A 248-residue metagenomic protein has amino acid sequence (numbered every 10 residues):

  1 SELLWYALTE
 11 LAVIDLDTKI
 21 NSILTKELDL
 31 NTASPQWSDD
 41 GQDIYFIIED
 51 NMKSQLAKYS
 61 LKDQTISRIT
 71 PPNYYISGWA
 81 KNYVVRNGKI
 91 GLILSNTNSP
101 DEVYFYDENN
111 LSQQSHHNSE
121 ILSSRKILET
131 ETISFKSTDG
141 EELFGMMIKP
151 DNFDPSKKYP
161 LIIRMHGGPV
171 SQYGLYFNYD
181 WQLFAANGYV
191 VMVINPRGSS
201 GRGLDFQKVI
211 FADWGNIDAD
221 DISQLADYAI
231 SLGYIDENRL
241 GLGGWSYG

Functional and structural regions predicted by a protein language model:
S1-A12, I23-T32, I47-A57, Y74-S77 (+2 more regions): A flexible loop/linker signature enriched in serine peptidases of the S9 family
D15-K19, S60-Q64, D107-N109: Short loop/turn segments that connect beta-strands within beta-propeller blades
I20-K26, T65-P71: A short beta-strand motif characteristic of beta-propeller blades
N31, D40, E141-E142: WD40/WD-repeat beta-propeller blade-loop signature
Q36-S38, Y83-V84: Conserved beta-strand position repeated across blades of beta-propeller domains
D40-Q42, N87-G88: Short coil/turn segments that connect the beta-strands within blades of beta-propeller domains
I66-Y74, H117-E120: Sequence/structural signature of beta-propeller blade repeats across diverse families
W79-G248: Serine-hydrolase catalytic core recognition
